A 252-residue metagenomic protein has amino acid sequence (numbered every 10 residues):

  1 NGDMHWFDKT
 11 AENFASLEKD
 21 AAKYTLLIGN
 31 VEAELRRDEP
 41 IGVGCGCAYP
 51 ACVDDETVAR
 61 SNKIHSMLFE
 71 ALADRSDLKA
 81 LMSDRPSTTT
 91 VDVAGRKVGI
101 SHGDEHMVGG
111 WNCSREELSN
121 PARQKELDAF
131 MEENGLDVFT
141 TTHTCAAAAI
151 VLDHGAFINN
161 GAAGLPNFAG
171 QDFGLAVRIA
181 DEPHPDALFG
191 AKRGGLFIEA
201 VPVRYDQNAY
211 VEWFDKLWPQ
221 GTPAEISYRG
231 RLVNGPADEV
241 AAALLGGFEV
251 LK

Functional and structural regions predicted by a protein language model:
N1-D3, T25-N30, S101, D137-A147 (+1 more regions): Active-site neighborhood of phospho(di)ester-bond hydrolases with catalytic His/Asp-centered motifs
W6-K9, V31-R36, H106-V108, V138-V151 (+1 more regions): Active-site environment of divalent metal-dependent phosphoester hydrolases
F7, A11, S16-T90, P121-A129: Active-site neighborhood of divalent metal-dependent phosphoester bond hydrolases
A21-K23, K97, H154, F197: A generic structural signal for alpha->beta connector loops
N30-V31, A94, G103, E182: Beta-hairpin (beta-strand-turn-beta-strand) motif
R37-G42, N112-C113, Q171, V211-W213: Short aromatic-enriched loop/helix-cap "lid" or pocket-rim segments at secondary-structure transitions that line
E70-V151: His/acidic metal-ligating clusters that form di-metal
V151-K252: Acidic, His/Gly-rich catalytic cores of divalent-metal-dependent hydrolytic chemistry
